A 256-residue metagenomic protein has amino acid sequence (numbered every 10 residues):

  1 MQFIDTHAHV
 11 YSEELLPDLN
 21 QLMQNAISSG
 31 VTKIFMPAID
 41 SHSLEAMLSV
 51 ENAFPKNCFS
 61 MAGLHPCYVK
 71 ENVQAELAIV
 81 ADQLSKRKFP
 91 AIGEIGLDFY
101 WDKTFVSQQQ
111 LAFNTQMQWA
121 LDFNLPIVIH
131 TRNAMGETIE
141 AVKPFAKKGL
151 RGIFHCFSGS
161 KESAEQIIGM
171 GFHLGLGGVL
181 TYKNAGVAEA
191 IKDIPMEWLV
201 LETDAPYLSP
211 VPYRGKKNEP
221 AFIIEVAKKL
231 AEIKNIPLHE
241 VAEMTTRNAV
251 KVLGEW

Functional and structural regions predicted by a protein language model:
M1-W256: Mid-domain alpha/beta scaffold segments of enzyme catalytic cores
